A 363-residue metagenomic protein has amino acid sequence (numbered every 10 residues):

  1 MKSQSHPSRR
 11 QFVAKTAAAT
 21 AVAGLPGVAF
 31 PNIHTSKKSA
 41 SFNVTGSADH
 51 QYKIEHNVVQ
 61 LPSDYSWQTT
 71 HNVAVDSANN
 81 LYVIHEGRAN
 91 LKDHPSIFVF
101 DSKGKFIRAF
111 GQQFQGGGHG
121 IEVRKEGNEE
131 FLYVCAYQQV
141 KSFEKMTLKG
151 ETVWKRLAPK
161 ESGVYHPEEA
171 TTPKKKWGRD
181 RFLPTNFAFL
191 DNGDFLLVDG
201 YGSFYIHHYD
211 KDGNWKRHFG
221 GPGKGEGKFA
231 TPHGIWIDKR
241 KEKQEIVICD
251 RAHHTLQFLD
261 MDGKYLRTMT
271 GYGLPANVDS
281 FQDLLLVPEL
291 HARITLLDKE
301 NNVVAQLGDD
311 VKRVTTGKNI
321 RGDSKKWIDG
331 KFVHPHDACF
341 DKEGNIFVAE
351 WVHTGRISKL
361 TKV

Functional and structural regions predicted by a protein language model:
K2-T20: N-terminal secretory signal peptides and thylakoid transit peptides that target proteins across membranes
H34-I54: Blade/loop signatures of beta-propeller domains
H56-G87: Beta-strand-rich domains and repeat architectures in extracellular enzymes and scaffolds, especially beta-propellers
V59-S63, F110-F114, W154-G178, K216-G227 (+1 more regions): Surface-exposed loop and turn segments in beta-propeller and other repeat-based domains that flank or scaffold
S66-A78, F114-N128, Y165-D194, K224-Q244 (+4 more regions): Beta-rich, blade/repeat-based domains predominating in secreted/periplasmic proteins but also intracellular
L81-Y82, F131-Y133, F195-L196, E245-V247 (+2 more regions): Conserved beta-propeller blade signature
D93-E126: Blade-loop segments of beta-propeller domains
H334-V363: Blade-level signature of beta-propeller repeat domains, shared across WD40, Kelch, NHL, RCC1 and BNR/Asp-box propellers
